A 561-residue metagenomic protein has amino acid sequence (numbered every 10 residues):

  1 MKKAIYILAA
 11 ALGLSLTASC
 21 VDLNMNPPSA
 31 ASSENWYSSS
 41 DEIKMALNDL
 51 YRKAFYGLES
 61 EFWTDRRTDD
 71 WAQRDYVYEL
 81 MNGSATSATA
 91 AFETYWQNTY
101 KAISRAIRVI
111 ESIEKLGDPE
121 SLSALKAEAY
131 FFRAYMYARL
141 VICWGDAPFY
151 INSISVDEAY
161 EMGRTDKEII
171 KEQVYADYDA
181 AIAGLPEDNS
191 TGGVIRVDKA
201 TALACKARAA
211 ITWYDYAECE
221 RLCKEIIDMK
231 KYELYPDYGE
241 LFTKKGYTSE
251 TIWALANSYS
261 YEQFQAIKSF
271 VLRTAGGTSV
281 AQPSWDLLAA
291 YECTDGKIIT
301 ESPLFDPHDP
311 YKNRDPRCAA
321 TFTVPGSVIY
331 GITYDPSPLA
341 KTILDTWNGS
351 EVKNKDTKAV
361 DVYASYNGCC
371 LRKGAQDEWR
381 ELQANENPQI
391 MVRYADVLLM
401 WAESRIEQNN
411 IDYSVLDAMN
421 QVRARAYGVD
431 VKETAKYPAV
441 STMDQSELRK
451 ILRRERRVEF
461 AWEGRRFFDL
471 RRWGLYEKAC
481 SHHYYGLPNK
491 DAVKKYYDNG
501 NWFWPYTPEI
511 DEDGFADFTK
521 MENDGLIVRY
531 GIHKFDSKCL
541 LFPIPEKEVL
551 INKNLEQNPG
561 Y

Functional and structural regions predicted by a protein language model:
K3-A4, G13-D41, V174, A207 (+2 more regions): Bacterial Sec-dependent N-terminal signal peptides
L8, C20-T64, E93, R108 (+5 more regions): Acidic, glycine-rich segments characteristic of secretory precursors and extracytoplasmic regions
S19-C20, T99-Y100, Q173-Y175, T243-L304 (+4 more regions): Long, intrinsically disordered, low-complexity segments
S39-F55, Y76-W144, A159-E172, Y178-T191 (+5 more regions): Conserved, well-structured interaction surfaces
F149, S153-Y247: Hydrophobic, small-residue-rich alpha-helical packing segments that form membrane-like cores
F305-R393, G560-Y561: Flexible, polar/acidic helix-loop-strand segments at domain edges
